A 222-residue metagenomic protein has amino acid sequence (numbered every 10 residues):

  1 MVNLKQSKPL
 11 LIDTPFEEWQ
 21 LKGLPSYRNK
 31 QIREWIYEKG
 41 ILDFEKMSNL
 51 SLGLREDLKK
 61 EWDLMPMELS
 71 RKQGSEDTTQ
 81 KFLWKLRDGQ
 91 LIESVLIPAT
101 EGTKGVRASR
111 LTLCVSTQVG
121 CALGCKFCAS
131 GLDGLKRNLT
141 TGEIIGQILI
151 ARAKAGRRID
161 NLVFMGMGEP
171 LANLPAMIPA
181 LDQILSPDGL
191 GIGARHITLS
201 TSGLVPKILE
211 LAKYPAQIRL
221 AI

Functional and structural regions predicted by a protein language model:
M1-L111: Flexible, acidic/Gly-rich N-terminal and inter-domain linker regions that tether and position cofactor-handling modules
I97-V119, L123-I218: Conserved Radical SAM active-site core
